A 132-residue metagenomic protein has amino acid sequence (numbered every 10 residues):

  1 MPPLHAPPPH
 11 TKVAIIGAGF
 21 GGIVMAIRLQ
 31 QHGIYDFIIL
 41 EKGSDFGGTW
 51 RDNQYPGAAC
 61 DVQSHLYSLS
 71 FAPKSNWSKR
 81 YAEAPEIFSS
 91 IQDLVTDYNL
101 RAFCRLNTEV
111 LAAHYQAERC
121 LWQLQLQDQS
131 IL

Functional and structural regions predicted by a protein language model:
M1-T11: A short, basic/flexible loop-to-alpha-helix module at the beginning of a structural domain
P7-P9, G33, L100, C120: Residue-level preference for short coil/turn positions at secondary-structure junctions
T11-I39: N-terminal Rossmann-like FAD-binding beta1-loop-alpha1 element of flavoenzymes
G21, S44-D45: Conserved Rossmann-like nucleotide-cofactor binding loop
K42, T49-D93: Glycine-rich active-site loop/strand segments that organize a redox cofactor
D45-F46, A113: Active-site loop signature of alpha/beta-hydrolase-fold enzymes
K79-L132: Feature captures the FAD/FMN-dependent oxidoreductase FAD-binding
